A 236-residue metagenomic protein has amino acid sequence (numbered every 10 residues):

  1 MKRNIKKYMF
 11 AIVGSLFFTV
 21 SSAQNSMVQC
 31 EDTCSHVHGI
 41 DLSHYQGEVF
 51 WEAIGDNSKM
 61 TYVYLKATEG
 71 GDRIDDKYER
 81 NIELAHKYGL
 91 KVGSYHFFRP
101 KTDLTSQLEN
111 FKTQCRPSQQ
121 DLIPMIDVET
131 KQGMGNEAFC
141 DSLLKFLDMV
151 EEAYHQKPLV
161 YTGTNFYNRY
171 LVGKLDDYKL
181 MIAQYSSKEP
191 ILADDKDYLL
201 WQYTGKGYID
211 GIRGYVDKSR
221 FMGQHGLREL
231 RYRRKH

Functional and structural regions predicted by a protein language model:
K2-M9: Bacterial N-terminal signal peptides that target proteins for export
F10-T19: Bacterial N-terminal signal peptides
Q24-E69: Boundary/entry segment of secreted carbohydrate-active catalytic domains
S26-G39, L175-H236: Functionally critical loop-and-helix segments that line ligand-binding/catalytic clefts of soluble enzyme domains
H38-D41, T61-K66, K91-H96, L122-V128 (+3 more regions): Structural recognition of the beta-strand scaffold that forms the well-ordered cores of secreted hydrolase catalytic
I40-F50, K66-K77, F97-S106, Q132-E137 (+1 more regions): Acidic-and-aromatic substrate-binding clefts and catalytic sites of carbohydrate-active enzymes
W51-K59, Y78-G89, F111-Q120, L192-D195: Acidic (Asp/Glu)-rich catalytic clusters
L122-D195: Catalytic domains of cell-wall/extracellular-matrix polysaccharide-remodeling enzymes, centered on de-N-acetylation
